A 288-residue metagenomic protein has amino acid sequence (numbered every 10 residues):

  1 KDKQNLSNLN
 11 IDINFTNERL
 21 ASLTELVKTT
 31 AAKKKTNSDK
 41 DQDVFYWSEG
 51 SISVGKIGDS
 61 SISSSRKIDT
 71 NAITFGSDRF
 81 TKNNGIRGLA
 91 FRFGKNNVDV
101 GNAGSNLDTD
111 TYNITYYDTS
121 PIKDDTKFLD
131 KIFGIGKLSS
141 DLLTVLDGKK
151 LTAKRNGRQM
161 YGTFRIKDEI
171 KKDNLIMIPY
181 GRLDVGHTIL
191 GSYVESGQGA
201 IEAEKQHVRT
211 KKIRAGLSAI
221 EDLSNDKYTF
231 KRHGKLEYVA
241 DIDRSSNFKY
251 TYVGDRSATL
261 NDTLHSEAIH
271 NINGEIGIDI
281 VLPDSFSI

Functional and structural regions predicted by a protein language model:
K1, K40-I288: Membrane translocator/pore-forming domains, dominated by Gram-negative outer-membrane beta-barrels
K1-V44: Outer-membrane beta-barrel biogenesis signature
